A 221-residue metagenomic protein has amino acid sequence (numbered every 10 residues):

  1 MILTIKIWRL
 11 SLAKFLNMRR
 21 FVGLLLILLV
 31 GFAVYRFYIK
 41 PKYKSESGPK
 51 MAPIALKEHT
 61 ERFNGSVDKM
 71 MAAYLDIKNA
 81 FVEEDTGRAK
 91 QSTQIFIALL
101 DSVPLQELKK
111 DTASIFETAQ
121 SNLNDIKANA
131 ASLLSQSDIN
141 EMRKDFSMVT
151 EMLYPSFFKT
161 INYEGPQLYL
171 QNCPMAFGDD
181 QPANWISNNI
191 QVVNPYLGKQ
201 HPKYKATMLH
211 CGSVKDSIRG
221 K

Functional and structural regions predicted by a protein language model:
I2-K221: Intrinsically disordered, low-complexity terminal tails/loops enriched in metal-binding residues
